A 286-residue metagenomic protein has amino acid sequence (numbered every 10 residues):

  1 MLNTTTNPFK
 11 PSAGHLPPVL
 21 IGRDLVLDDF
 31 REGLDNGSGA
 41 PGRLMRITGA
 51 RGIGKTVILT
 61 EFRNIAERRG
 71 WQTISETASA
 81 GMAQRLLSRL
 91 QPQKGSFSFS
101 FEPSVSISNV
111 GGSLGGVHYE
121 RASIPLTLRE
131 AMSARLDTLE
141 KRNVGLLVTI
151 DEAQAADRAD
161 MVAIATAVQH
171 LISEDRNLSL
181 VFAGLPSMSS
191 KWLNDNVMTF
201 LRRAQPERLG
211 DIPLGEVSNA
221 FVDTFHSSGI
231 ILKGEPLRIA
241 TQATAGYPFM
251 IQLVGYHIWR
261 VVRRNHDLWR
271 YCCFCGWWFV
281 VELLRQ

Functional and structural regions predicted by a protein language model:
M1-R43, R89-P92, S106, S173: A short, basic N-terminal segment
P41-E61: Walker A/P-loop nucleotide-binding motif
R46, T60-M82: Conserved catalytic segments around the Walker B and adjacent sensor/switch elements of P-loop NTPase domains
E67-T73, A83-V117: Conserved NTP-binding/hydrolysis module of P-loop NTPases
Y119-P186, N194-V197: Conserved Walker B catalytic segment
L209-P236, V254: Conserved small helical "lid"/interfacial subdomain of P-loop NTPases
E235-F249: A short helix-loop-helix "switch/interaction" segment in the helical subdomain of ASCE P-loop NTPases
G246, Q252-Q286: Winged-helix-like regulatory helical subdomains adjacent to P-loop NTPase cores
